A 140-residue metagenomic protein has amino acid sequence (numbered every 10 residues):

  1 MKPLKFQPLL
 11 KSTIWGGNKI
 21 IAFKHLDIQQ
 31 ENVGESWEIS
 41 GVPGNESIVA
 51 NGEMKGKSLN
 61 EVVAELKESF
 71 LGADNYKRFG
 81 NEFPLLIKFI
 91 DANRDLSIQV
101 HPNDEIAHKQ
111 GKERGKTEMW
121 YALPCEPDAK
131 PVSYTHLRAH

Functional and structural regions predicted by a protein language model:
M1-Y134: Transition-metal
T135-H140: Conserved small/polar residues in nucleotide/adenosyl-binding loops
